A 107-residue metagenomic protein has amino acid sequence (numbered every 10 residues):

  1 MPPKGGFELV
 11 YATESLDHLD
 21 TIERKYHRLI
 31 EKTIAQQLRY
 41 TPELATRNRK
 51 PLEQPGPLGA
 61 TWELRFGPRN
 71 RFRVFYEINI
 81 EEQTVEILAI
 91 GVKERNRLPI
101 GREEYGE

Functional and structural regions predicted by a protein language model:
M1-G6, D17, R28, F66-E107: Enriched for short, Lys/Arg-rich terminal
E8-V10, R49, R71: Generic preference for hydrophobic/aromatic residues in regular secondary structure cores
V10-A45: N-terminal first-folded block
E14, P57, V92: Residues that form or immediately flank small-molecule/cofactor binding pockets and catalytic motifs
Q36-F66: A short, surface-exposed loop/turn module that caps and links secondary-structure elements
